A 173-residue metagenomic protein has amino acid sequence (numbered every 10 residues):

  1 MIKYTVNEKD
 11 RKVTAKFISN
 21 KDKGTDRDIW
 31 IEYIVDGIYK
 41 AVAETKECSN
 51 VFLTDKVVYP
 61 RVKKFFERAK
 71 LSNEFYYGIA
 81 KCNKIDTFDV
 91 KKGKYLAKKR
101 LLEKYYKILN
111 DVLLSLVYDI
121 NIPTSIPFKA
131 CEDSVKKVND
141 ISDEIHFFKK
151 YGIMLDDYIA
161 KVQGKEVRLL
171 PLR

Functional and structural regions predicted by a protein language model:
M1-L172: Catalytic phosphate/metal-binding cores of nucleic-acid and nucleotide-processing enzymes, i.e., regions that mediate
